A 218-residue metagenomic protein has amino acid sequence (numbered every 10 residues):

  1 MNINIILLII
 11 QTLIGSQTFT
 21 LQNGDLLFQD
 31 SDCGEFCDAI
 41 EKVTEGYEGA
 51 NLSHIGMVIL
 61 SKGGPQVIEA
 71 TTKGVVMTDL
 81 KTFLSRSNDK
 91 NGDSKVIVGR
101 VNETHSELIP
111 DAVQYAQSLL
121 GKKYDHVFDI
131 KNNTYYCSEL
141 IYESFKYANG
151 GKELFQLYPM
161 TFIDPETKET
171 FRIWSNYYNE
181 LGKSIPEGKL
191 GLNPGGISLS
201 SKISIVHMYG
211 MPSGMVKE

Functional and structural regions predicted by a protein language model:
M1-I9: Sec-dependent signal peptide recognition, specifically the positively charged N-region followed immediately by
L13-E218: Cysteine-nucleophile amide-bond enzymes
